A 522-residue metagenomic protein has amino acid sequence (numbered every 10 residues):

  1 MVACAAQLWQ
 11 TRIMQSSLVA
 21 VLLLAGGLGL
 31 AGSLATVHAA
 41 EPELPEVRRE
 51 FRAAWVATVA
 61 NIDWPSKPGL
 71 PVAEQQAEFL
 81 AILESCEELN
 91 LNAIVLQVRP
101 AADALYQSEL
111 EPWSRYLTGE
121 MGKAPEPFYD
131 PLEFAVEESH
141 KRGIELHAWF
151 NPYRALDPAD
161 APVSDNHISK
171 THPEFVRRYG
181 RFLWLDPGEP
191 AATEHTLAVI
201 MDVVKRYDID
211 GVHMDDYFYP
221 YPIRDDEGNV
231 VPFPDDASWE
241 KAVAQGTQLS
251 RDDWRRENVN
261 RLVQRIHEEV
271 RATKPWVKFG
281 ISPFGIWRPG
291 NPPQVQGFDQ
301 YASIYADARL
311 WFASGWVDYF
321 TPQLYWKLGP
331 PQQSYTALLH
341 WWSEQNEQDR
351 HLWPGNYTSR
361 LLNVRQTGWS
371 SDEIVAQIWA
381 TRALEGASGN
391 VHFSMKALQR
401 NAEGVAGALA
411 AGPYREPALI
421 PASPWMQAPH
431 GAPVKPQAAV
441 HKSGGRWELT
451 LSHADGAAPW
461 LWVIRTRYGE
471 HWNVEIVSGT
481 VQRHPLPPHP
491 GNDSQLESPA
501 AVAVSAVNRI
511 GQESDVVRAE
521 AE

Functional and structural regions predicted by a protein language model:
A57-A77, A148-D202, R206, S303: Active-site-adjacent "subsite" loops/lids of carbohydrate-active enzymes
A77-D103: Catalytic domains of carbohydrate-active enzymes, especially glycoside hydrolases
A104-G119, R154-G180, D216-A244, N291-D299: Aromatic- and acidic-residue-enriched segments that line the glycan-binding/catalytic groove of carbohydrate-active
K241-P293, F298-V364: Glycoside hydrolase catalytic-domain groove-lining segments
A308, A313-P331, Q348-W425: Substrate-binding cleft of secreted/luminal carbohydrate-active enzymes
Y414-G456, D515-E522: Pro/Thr/Ser/Gly-rich low-complexity, intrinsically disordered linker/stalk tracts
A454-G469, P499: Solvent-exposed loop/turn segments flanking beta-strands in beta-repeat/beta-sandwich domains
G491-Q512: Beta-strand-rich modules
